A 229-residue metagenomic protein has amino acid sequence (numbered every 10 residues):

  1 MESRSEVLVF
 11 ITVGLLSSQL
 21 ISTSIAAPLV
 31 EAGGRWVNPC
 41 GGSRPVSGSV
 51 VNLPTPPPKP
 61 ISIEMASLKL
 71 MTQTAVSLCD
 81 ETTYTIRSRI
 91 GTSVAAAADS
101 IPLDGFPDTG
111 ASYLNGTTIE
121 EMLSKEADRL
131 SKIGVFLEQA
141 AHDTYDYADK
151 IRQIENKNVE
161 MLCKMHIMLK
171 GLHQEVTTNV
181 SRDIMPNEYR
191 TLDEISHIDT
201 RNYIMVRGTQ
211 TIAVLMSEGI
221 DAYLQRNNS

Functional and structural regions predicted by a protein language model:
E2-A111: Leu/Val/Ala/Ile-rich N-terminal alpha-helices, chiefly Sec-type signal peptides and the beginnings
V37-E81, G110, G116-S229: Extracellular/luminal segments of secreted precursors and ectodomains of membrane proteins
